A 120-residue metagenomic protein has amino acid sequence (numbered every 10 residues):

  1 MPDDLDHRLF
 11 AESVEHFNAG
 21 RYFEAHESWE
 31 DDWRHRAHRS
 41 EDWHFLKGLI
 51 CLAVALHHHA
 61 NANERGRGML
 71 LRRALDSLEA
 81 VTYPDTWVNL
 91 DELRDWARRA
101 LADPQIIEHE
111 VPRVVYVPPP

Functional and structural regions predicted by a protein language model:
L5, F17-N18, H59: Hydrophobic/aromatic side-chain positions at a characteristic register within alpha-helices of tetratricopeptide repeats
E15, I50, H57-H58: Residue-level signature for tetratricopeptide repeat
F17, Y22, W29-E30, L71-R72 (+1 more regions): Inward-facing hydrophobic residues that define packing positions of alpha-helical scaffold repeats
H38-D42, L78-E92: Boundary/linker segments of alpha-helical solenoid repeat arrays
A62-T82: TPR/TPR-like (Sel1-like) alpha-helical repeat modules
D95-P120: Terminal, low-structured helical/coil segments at or just beyond the last alpha-helical repeat
